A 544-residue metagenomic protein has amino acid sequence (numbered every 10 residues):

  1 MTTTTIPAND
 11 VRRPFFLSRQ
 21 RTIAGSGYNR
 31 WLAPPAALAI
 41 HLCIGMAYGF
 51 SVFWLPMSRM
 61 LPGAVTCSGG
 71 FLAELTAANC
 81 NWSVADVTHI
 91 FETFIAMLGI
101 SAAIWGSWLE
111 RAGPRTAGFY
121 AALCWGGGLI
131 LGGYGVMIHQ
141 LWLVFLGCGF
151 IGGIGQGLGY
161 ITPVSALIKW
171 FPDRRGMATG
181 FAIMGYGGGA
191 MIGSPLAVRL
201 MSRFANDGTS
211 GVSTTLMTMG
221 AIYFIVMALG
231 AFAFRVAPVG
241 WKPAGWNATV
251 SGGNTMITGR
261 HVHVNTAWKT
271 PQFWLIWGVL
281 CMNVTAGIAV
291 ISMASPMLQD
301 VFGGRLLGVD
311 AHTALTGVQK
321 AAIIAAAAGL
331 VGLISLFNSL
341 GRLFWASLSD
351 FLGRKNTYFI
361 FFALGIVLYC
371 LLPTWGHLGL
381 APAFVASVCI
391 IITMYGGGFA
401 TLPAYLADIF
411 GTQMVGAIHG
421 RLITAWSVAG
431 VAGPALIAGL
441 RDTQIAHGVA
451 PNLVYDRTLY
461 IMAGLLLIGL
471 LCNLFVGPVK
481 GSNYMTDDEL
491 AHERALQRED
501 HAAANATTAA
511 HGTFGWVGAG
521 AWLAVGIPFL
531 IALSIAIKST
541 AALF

Functional and structural regions predicted by a protein language model:
L42, G128, L141-L158, C281 (+1 more regions): Hydrophobic core of transmembrane alpha-helices in multi-pass small-molecule transporters, especially MFS/SLC-type
Y48-M57, S194, N265-A346, G430-A438 (+1 more regions): Extracytoplasmic gate region of multi-pass secondary transporters
F53-I100, Q319-G329: Extracellular/periplasmic helix-loop-helix junction of adjacent transmembrane segments in MFS-like secondary
M57, G157-F171, A178-T179, G397-F410: Intracellular juxtamembrane helix-capping segments at the cytosolic ends of symmetry-related transmembrane helices
H89-S107, G332-W345: Central cavity-lining transmembrane alpha-helices of secondary-active solute carriers, predominantly the Major
L123-M137, A363-H377: C-terminal ends and interior cores of transmembrane alpha-helices in multi-pass membrane transporters/permeases
R174-P195, G420-P434: Glycine-rich segments within core transmembrane alpha-helices of 12-TM secondary carriers
S213-A233, D456-F475: Symmetry-related core transmembrane helices of the 12-TM Major Facilitator Superfamily/SLC fold
